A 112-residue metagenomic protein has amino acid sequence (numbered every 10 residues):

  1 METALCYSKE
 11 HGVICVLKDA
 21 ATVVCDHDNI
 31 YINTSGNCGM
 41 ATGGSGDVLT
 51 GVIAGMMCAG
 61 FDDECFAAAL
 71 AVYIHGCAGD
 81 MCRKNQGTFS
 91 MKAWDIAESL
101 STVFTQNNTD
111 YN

Functional and structural regions predicted by a protein language model:
M1-I30: Conserved phosphate/ATP/ADP-binding segment of small-molecule kinases
M1-S8, D63-A78, A93-S101: Short, well-structured alpha-helical segments that form the helix of a local strand-helix-strand
A21-T22, G39, V72-G76: Acidic, glycine-rich active-site loops and adjacent beta-strand->loop/helix elements that engage anionic groups
C25-N29, A54, G79-N85: Short acidic, glycine/serine/threonine-rich loops at helix termini
I32-G44: Short pre-catalytic strand/loop immediately N-terminal to key active-site residues, enriched for Gly-Thr
I32-T34, L49-T50, H75-G79: Short acidic (Asp/Glu) and glycine-rich catalytic loops that position anionic groups and cofactors
T42-I74: Short, small-residue alpha-helix embedded
C77-N112: Charged C-terminal helix
